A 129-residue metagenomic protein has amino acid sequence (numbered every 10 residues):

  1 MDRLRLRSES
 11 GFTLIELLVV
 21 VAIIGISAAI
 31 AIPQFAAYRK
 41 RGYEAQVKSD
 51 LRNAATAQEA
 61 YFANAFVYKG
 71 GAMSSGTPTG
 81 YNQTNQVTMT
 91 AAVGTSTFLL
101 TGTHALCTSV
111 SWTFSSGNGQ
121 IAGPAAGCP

Functional and structural regions predicted by a protein language model:
M1-F12: N-terminal leader/signal peptides at the extreme start of proteins
E9, E16, Q58-E59: Acidic-residue sensor for enzyme active/binding pockets
I15-Q34: Alpha-helical hydrophobic helix detector
V21, K48, A55: Conserved catalytic core of two-component sensor histidine kinases
A31, Y38, Q58: Conserved alpha-helical elements of the SDR catalytic core
Q34-L51: Aliphatic-rich helix starts adjacent to a transmembrane/signal segment
R52, T56-P129: Periplasmic/extracellular, small/polar-rich flexible segments of pilin-like filament-forming proteins
